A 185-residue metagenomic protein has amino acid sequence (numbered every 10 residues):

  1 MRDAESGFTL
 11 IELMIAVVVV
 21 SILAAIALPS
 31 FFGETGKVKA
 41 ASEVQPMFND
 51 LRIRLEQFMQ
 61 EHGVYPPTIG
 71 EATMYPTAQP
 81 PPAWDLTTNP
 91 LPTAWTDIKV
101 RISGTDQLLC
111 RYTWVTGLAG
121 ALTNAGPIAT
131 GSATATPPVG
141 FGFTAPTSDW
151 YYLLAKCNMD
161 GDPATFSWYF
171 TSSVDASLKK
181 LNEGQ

Functional and structural regions predicted by a protein language model:
M1-D3, A41, Q57: Short, contiguous, well-ordered secondary-structure segments
R2-G36, L51: N-terminal single-pass transmembrane signal-anchor helix
E5, E43, T147-S148: A generic fold-level signal
M14-V20, F32, I53, D97-S103 (+1 more regions): Short, flexible coil/linker segments at or flanking structured domains
G33, K39, N49-E71: Alpha-helix exit/C-cap motif
Q60-Q185: Periplasmic/extracellular, small/polar-rich flexible segments of pilin-like filament-forming proteins
